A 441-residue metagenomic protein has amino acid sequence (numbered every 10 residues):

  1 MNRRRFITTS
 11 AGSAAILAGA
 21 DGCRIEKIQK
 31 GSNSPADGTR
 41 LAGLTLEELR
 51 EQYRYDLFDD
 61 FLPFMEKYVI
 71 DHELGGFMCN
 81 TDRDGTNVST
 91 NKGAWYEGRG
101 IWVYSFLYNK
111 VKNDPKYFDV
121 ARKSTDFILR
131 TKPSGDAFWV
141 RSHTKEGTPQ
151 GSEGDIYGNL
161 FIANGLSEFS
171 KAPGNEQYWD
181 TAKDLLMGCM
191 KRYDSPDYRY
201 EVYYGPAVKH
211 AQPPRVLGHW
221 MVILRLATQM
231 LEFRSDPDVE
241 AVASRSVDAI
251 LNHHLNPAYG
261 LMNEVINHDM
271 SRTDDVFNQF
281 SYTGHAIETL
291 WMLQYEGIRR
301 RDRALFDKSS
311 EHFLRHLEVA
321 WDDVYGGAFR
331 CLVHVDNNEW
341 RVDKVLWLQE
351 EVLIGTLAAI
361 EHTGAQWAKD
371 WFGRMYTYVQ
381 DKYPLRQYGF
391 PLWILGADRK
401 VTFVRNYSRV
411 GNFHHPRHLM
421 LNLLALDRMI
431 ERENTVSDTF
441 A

Functional and structural regions predicted by a protein language model:
M1-N2, K27: N-terminal secretory signal peptides
R5-I25: N-terminal export signals
R24-A441: Glycan-recognition and catalytic cores of secretory/periplasmic carbohydrate-active enzymes
